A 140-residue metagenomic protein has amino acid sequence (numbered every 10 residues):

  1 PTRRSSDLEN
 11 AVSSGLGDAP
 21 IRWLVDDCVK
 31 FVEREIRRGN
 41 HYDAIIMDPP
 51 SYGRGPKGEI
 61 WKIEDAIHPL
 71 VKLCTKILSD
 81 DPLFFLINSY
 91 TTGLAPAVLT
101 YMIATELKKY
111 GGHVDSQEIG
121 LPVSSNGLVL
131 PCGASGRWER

Functional and structural regions predicted by a protein language model:
P1-S5: Short, small-residue-biased leader/transition segments that mark boundaries at the very start of proteins
L8, V12-G15, I36, A104: Class I S-adenosyl-L-methionine
G17-C28: Conserved SAM-binding strand-loop segment of SAM-dependent methyltransferases
V25, Y42-L73: Mobile active-site "lid"/loop adjacent to the S-adenosyl-L-methionine
V25-D27, P49, P56, I87-T91 (+1 more regions): Active-site proximal loops enriched in glycine and acidic residues that flank catalytic Cys/His/Asp and coordinate
E33-I45: A short acidic, Gly/Pro-enriched loop at the edge of an enzyme's catalytic core that lines a small-molecule cofactor
L73, L78-F85: Short glycine-dipeptide loop
P82-R140: C-terminal catalytic and target-recognition region of SAM-dependent MTase-like enzymes, primarily methyltransferases
